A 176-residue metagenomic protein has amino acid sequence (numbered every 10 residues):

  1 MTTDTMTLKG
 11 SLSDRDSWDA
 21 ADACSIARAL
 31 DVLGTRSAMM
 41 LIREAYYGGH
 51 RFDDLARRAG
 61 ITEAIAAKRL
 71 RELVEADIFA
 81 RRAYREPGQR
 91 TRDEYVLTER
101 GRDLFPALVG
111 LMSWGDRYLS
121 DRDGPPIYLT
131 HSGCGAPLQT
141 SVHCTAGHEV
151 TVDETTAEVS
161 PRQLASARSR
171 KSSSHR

Functional and structural regions predicted by a protein language model:
T2-K9, S113-R176: C-terminal regulatory/oligomerization modules of transcriptional regulators
G10-L30: Short, Lys/Arg-enriched N-terminal segment that forms or immediately precedes the first helix of a structured domain
C24-I65: N-terminal helix-turn-helix DNA-binding core of bacterial DNA-binding proteins
G34, E86-L108: Basic, amphipathic "hinge/linker" alpha-helix immediately C-terminal to the N-terminal HTH DNA-binding motif
L70-R71: Short, hydrophobic-biased segments on the C-terminal half of alpha helices that form "recognition helices"
D77-I78: Glycine-centered, phosphate/nucleic-acid-interacting loop/turn motifs that mediate DNA/RNA or nucleotide
R81: Short beta-strand "wing" residues that participate in macromolecule-binding interfaces
